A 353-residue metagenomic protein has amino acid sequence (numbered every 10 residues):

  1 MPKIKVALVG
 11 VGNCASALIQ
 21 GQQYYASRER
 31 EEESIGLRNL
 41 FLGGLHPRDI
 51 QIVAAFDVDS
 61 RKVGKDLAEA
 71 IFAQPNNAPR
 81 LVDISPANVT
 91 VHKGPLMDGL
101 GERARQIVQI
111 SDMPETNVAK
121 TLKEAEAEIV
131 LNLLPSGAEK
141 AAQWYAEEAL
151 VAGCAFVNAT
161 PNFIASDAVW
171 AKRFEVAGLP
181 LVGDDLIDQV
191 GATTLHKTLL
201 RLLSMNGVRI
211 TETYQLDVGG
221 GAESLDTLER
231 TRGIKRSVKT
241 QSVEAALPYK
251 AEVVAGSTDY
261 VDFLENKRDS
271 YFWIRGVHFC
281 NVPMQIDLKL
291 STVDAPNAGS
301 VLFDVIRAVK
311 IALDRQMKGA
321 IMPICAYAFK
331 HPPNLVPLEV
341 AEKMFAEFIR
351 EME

Functional and structural regions predicted by a protein language model:
M1-Y145, R230-R236, F279: N-terminal glycine-/serine-/threonine-rich beta1-alpha1-beta2 phosphate-ribose binding loop of Rossmann-like
V9, R48-Q51, K62, A73-N76 (+2 more regions): Active-site-lining helix/loop region of Rossmann-like oxidoreductase modules
G10-S16, L134-K140, T160-S166, I187-T193 (+1 more regions): Gly/Ser/Thr-rich loops at beta-strand to alpha-helix junctions that form or flank small-molecule/cofactor-binding
I19-G21, K65-A68, A168-W170, L195-H196 (+1 more regions): Short acidic, glycine/serine/threonine-rich loops at helix termini
V130-N132, F156-A159, V182-D185, T213: Short catalytic-loop micro-motif centered on adjacent basic/acidic residues
S136-V151, A159-P180: Rossmann-fold NAD(P)-binding glycine/threonine-rich loop
R173-L186, G207, T211: Rossmann-fold dehydrogenase core element
S300-E353: NAD(P)-dependent Rossmann-like dehydrogenase/reductase catalytic/cofactor-binding core
